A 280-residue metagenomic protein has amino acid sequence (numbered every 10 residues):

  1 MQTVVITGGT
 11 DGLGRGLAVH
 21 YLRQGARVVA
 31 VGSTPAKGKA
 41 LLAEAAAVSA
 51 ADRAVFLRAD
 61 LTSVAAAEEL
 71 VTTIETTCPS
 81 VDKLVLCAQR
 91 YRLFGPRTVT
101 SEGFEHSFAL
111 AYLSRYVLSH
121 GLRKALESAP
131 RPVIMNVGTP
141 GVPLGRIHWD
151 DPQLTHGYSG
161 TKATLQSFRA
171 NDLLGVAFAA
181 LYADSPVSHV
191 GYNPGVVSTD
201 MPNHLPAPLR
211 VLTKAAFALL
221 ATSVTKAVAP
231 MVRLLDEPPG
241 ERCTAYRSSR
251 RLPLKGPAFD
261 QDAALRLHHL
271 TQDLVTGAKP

Functional and structural regions predicted by a protein language model:
M1-V29, S33: Canonical Rossmann dinucleotide-binding motif of NAD(H)/NADP(H)-dependent dehydrogenases/reductases, specifically
T7, P79-Q89, M135-G138, V190: Rossmann-fold scaffold of SDR-type NAD(P)-dependent oxidoreductases
A47-A65: Rossmann-fold cofactor-recognition segment
E69-T76, G95, E102-A109: Active-site Tyr-X3-Lys motif and surrounding loop/helix of classical short-chain dehydrogenase/reductase
R90-R97, E105-F108, E127-P186, N193-P208 (+1 more regions): Catalytic loop of short-chain dehydrogenase/reductase
S119-H120, V176: A short, exposed helix-loop element centered on a Lys and neighboring polar residues
S185-V187, G191, V211-D273, G277: C-terminal helical subdomain
